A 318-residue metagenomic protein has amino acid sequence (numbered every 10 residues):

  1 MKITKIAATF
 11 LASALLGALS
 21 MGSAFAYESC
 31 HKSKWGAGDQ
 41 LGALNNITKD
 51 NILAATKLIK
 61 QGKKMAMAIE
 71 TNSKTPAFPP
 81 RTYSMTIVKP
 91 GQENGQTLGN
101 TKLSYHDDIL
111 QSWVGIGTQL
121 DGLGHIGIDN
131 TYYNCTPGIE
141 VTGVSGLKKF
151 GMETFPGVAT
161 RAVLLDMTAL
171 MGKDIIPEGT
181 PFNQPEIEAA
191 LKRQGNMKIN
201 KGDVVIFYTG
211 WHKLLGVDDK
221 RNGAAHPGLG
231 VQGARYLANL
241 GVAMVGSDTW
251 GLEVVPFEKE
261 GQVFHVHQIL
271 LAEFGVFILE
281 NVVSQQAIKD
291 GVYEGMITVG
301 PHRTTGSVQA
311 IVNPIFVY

Functional and structural regions predicted by a protein language model:
M1-L11: Bacterial N-terminal signal peptides that target proteins for export
T9-S20: Bacterial N-terminal signal peptides
F25-Y318: Active-/binding-site microenvironments in catalytic and ligand-binding cores
